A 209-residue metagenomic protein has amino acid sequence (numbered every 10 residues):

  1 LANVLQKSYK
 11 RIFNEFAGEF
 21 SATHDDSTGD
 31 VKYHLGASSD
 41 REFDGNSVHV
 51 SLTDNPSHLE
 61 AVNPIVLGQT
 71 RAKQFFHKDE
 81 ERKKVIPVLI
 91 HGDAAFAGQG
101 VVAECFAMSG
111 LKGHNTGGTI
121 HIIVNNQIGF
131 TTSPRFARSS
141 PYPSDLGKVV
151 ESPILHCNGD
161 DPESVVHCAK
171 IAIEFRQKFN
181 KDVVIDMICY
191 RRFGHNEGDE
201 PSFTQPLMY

Functional and structural regions predicted by a protein language model:
L1-V88, A94-V101, F106-T119, I128-R135 (+3 more regions): Conserved internal helical-beta-strand scaffold that buttresses enzyme catalytic cores
V4, K178-Y209: Glycine/aspartate-rich loop-and-adjacent alpha/beta segment that forms the canonical ThDP
V88-I90, I120-I122, V184-D186: Structural motif
H91-F96, I123-G129, D160-E163, C189-R191: Acidic, glycine-rich active-site loops and adjacent beta-strand->loop/helix elements that engage anionic groups
L111, L146, F175: Hydrophobic/aromatic ligand-binding patch that stacks against planar heteroaromatic rings of cofactors or nucleotides
Y142-C168: Conserved thiamine diphosphate
L155, E163, A169-K178, V183-I185: Functional cores that coordinate and move charged inorganic groups
